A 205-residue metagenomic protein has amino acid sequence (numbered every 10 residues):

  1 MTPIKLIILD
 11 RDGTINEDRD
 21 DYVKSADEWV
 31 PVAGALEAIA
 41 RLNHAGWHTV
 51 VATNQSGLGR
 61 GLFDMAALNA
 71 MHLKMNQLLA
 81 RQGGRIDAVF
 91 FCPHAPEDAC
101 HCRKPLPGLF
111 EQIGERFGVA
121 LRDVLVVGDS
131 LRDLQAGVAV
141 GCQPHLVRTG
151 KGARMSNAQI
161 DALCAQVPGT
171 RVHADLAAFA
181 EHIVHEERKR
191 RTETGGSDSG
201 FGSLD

Functional and structural regions predicted by a protein language model:
T2-P3, M65-D87, P96-V126, S130-D205: Asp-based, Mg2+/Mn2+-dependent phosphohydrolase catalytic module
T2-V50: Active-site neighborhood of HAD-like aspartate-dependent phosphohydrolases
L9-R11, T53, G128-D129, A174: Active-site flanking residues adjacent to catalytic metal/cofactor-binding acidic residues
R11, Q55, G59, V126 (+1 more regions): Short glycine/serine/threonine-biased micro-segments
I15-A33, L58-A67, R81-G84, H94-H101: Metal-dependent phosphoesterase signature
H48-N54, D87-F91, V147: Short beta-strand segments at enzyme active-site cores
